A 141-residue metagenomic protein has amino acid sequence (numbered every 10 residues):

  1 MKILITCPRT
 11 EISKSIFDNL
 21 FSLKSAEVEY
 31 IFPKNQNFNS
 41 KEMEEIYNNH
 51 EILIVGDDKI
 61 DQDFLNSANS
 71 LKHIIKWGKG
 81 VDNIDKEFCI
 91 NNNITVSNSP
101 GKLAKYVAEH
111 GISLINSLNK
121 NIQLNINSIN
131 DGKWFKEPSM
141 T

Functional and structural regions predicted by a protein language model:
M1, E137-T141: Rossmann-like dinucleotide/phosphate-binding beta-alpha-beta segment
M1-H50: N-terminal glycine-/charge-rich "phosphate-binding" loop or analogous flexible N-terminal tail
E51-N130, M140-T141: Phosphate/diphosphate ligand-binding glycine-rich loop within oxidoreductases
